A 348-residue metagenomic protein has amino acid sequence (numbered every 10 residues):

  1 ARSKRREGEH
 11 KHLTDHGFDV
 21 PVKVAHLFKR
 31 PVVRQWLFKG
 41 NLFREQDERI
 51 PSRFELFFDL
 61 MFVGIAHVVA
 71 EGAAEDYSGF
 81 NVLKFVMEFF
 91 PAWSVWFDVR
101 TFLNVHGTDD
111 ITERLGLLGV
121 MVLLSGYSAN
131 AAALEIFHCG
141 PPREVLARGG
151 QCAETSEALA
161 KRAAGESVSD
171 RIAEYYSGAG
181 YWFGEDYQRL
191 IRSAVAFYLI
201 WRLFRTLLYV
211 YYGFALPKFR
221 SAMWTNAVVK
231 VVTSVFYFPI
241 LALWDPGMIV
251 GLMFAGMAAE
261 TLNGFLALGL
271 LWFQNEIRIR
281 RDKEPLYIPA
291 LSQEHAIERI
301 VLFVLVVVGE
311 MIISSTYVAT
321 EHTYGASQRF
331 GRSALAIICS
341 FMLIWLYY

Functional and structural regions predicted by a protein language model:
A1-H67, G72-L115, G119-Y348: Predominantly late transmembrane helices and immediately cytosolic-facing juxtamembrane segments
